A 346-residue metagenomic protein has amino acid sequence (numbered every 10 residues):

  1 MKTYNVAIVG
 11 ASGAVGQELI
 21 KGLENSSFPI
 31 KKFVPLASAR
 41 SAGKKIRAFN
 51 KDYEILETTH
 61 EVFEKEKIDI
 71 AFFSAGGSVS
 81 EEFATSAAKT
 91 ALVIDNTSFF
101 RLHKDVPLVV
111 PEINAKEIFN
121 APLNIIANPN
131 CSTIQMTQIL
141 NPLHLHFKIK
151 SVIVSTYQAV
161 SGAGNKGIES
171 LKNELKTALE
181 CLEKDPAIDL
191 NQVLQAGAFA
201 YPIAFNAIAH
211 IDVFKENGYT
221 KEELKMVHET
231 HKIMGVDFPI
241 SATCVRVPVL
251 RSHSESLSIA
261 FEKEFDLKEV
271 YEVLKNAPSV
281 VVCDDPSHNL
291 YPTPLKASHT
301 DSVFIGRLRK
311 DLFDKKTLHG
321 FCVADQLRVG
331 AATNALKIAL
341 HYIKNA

Functional and structural regions predicted by a protein language model:
M1-Y201, P239, T293, V303-F304 (+4 more regions): N-terminal Rossmann-like NAD(P) cofactor-binding subdomain of oxidoreductases, focused on the glycine-rich
A71, V160-A346: Charged docking surfaces used in two-component/phosphorelay signaling
